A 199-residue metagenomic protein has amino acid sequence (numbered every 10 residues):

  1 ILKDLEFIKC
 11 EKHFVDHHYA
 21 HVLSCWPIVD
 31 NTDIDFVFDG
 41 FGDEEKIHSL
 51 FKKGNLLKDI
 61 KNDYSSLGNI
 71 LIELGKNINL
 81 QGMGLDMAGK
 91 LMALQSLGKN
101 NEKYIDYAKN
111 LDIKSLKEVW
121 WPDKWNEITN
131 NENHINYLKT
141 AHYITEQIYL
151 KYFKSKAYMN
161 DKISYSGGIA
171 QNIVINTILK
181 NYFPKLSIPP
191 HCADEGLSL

Functional and structural regions predicted by a protein language model:
L2-D16: Conserved catalytic cysteine-centered active-site region of acyl-thioester-dependent Claisen-condensing enzymes
K9-K12, K58-D63, N136-T140, D161-K162 (+1 more regions): A short glycine/serine-rich beta->alpha loop
H13-F36: Conserved phosphate-binding catalytic cores of ATP/NTP-utilizing and phosphoryl-transfer enzymes
V22, D39, L74, Y149 (+1 more regions): A residue-level signal for conserved active-site and pocket-lining positions in enzyme catalytic cores
L23-S24, P190-L199: Glycine-rich phosphate-binding/hydrolytic loop that grips phosphoryl groups
N31-I135, K180, L199: A short helix-loop
L138-I163: Phosphate/ATP-binding catalytic cores across multiple sugar-kinase/actin-like superfamilies, primarily ASKHA
K162-L179: Glycine-rich phosphate-binding loops at beta-strand->alpha-helix junctions
